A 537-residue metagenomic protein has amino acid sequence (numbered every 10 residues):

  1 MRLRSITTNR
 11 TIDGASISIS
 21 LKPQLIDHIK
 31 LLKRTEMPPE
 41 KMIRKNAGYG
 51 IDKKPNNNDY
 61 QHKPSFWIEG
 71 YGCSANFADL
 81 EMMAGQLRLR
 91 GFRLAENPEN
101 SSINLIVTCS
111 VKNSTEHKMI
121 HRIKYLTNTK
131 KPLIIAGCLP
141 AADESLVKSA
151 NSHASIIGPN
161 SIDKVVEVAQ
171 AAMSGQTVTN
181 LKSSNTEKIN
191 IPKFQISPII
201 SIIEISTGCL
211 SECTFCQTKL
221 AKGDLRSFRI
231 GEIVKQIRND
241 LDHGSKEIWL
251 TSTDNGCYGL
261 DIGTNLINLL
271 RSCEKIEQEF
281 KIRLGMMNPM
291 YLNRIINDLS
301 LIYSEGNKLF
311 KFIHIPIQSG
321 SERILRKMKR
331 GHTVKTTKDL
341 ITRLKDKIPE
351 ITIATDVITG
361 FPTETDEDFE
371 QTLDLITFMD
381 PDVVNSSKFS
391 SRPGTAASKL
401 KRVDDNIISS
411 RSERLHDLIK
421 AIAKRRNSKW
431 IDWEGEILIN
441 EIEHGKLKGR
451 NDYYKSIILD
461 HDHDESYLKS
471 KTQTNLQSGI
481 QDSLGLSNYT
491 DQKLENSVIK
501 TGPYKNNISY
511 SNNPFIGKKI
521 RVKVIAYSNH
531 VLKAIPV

Functional and structural regions predicted by a protein language model:
R2-C257, I295, L309, I313 (+7 more regions): Proteins enriched for Cys/Gly/acidic motifs involved in redox and nucleic-acid/cofactor modification
T8-R10, Q24-D27, L32-T35, D52 (+2 more regions): Terminal RNA-binding accessory module
F66, I103-N104, S201, I248 (+7 more regions): Conserved beta-strand core positions
E99-N100, L210, G320, I442-H444 (+1 more regions): Short strand-connecting beta-turns/loops that link adjacent beta-strands
L133-I134, A142-D143, V147, L241-D366: Conserved SAM/AdoMet-binding glycine-rich loop
D163, S211, G223, G256 (+4 more regions): Glycine-centered loop/turn positions within well-structured domains that cap or flank conserved ligand/cofactor-binding
I315, D356, I376, V384 (+3 more regions): Hydrophobic, well-ordered secondary-structure elements that form the walls of internal hydrophobic environments
E364, D380-P381: Contiguous mid-protein beta-loop-alpha structural module that forms a pocket-lining wall or clamp of enzyme active
